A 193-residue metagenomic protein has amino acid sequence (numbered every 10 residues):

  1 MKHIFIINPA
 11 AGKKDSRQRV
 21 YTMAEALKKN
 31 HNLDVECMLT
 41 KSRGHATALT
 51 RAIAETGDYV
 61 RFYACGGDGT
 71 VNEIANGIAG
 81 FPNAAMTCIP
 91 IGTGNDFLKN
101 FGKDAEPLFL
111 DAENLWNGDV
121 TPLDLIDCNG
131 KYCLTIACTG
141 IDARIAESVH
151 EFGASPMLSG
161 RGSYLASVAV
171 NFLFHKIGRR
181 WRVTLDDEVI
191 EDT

Functional and structural regions predicted by a protein language model:
M1-F62: ATP/NTP phosphate-donor binding region
P9, C65-G67, I89-I91: Glycine-rich beta-strand-to-loop/alpha-helix junction loops that act as flexible
S16, E73-A75, L98-N100: Short glycine-/acidic-enriched loop or helix-start segments at secondary-structure transitions that form or flank
K28-N32, A79-A84: Short helix-capping segments at alpha-helix termini
T40, G80-T193: Catalytic core of DAGKc-family lipid kinases
G44-H45, G69, G140: Short alpha-helical
V60-C65, G69-T70: A glycine-rich beta-strand to alpha-helix segment that forms a phosphate/ribose-binding loop at ligand/cofactor sites
T70-P82: Short Gly/Thr/Asp-enriched flexible loops that form oxyanion-binding sites at enzyme active sites
